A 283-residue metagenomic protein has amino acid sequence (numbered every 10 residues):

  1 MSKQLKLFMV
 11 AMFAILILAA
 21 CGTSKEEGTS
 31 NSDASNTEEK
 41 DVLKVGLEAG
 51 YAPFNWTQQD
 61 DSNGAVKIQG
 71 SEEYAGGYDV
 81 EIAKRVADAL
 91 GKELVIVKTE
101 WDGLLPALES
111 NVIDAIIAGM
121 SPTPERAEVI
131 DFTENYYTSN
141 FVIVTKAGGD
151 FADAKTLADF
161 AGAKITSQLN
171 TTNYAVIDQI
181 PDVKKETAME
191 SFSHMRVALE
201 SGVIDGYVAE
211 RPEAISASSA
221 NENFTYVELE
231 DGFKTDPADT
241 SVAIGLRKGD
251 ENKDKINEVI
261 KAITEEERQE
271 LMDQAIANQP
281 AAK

Functional and structural regions predicted by a protein language model:
I17-A20: C-terminal motif of bacterial Sec signal peptides marking the signal peptidase cleavage site
G22, V80-A89, G162, T171 (+1 more regions): Extended ligand-binding regions for polar small-molecule ligands
G22-D41: Short, low-complexity, disordered segments immediately C-terminal to signal peptides in bacterial exported proteins
T37-M120: Extracytoplasmic small-molecule ligand-binding "clamshell" domains of the periplasmic binding protein/Venus flytrap
Y78, I96-L108, A152, T187-V197 (+2 more regions): Short helix-initiation/N-cap motifs at beta->coil->alpha
E93-D159, T235: Acidic, polar ligand-binding/catalytic clefts
M120-E128, V176-Q179, S201, D205-A238: A ligand-binding cleft/hinge motif common to bilobed small-molecule-binding domains
T138-A147, S219-I260, N278-K283: Periplasmic-binding protein-like
